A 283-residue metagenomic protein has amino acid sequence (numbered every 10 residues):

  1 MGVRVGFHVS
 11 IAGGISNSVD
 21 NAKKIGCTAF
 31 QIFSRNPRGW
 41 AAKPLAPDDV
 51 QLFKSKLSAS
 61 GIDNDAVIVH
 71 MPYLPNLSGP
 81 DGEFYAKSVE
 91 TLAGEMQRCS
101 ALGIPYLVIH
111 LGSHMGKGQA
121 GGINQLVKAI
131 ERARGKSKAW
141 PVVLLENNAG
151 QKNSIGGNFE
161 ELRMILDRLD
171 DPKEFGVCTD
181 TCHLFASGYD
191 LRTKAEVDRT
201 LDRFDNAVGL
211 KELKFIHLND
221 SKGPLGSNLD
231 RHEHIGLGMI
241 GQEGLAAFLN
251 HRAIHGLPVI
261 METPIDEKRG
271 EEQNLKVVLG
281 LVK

Functional and structural regions predicted by a protein language model:
M1-V69, P75-Q97: N-terminal pre-domain/capping segments
V3-V9, F30-I32, D65-M71, L107-I109 (+4 more regions): Hydrophobic faces of well-ordered beta-strands that scaffold small-molecule active sites in alpha/beta enzyme cores
H8-A12, R35-P37, P72-L74, G112-H114 (+4 more regions): Active-site beta-loop-alpha junctions enriched in small/polar residues
N17, N76-P80, N153-I155, A186 (+2 more regions): Short, solvent-exposed polar/charged micro-motifs at secondary-structure junctions
D20-C27, A46-I68, A93-G103, E131-W140 (+3 more regions): Acidic (Asp/Glu)-rich catalytic clusters
A41-L52, G79-T91, K117-A129, N153-E161 (+3 more regions): Alpha-helix N-cap and loop-to-helix initiation/capping positions
L77-G176: Active-site acidic/histidine proton-transfer and metal-coordination neighborhood in alpha/beta enzyme cores
R163-K283: Histidine-acidic metal/acid-base catalytic patches
